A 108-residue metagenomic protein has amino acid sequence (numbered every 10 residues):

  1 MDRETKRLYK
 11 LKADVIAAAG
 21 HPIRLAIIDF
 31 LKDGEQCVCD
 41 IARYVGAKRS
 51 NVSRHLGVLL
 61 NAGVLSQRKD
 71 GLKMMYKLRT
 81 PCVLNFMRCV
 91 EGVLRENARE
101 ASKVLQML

Functional and structural regions predicted by a protein language model:
M1-R7, L11, V83-L108: Amphipathic alpha-helical dimerization/coiled-coil segments that flank or bridge DNA-binding/regulatory modules
D2, R7-S50, K73-V83: N-terminal helix-turn-helix DNA-binding core of bacterial DNA-binding proteins
L31, K69-L72, L105-L108: Noncatalytic linker/hinge segments flanking ATPase motor cores
E35-Q36, L60, E91: Residue-level detector of secondary-structure transition/capping positions
L56-G57: Short, hydrophobic-biased segments on the C-terminal half of alpha helices that form "recognition helices"
L60-D70, K77: Beta-hairpin "wing" of winged helix-turn-helix
